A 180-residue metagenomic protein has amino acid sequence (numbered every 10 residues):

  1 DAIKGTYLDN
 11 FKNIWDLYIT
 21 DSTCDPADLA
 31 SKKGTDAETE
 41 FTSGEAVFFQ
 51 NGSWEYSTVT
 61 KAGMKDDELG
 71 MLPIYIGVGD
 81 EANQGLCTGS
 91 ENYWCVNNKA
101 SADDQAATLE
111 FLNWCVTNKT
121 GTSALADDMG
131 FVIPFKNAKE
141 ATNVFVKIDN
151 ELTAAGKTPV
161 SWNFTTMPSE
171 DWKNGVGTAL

Functional and structural regions predicted by a protein language model:
D1-N13, K61-G63, I76-L86, K136-T142 (+2 more regions): Short, solvent-exposed loop/beta-turn-alpha elements that line the ligand-binding surface or hinge of extracytoplasmic
A2-S31: Glycine-centered hinge/linker elements that transmit conformational signals in sensory and ligand-binding systems
Y7-I14, A37, E55, D104-F111 (+4 more regions): Stable alpha-helical elements in mature extracytoplasmic
D21, A62-G130, T178: Extracytoplasmic/periplasmic substrate-recognition and gating elements
D28-S43: Short helix-initiation/N-cap motifs at beta->coil->alpha
G34, N51-Y56, S90-N92: Beta->alpha turn/N-cap motifs
S43-G52: Alpha-to-beta junction loops
D149-L180: C-terminal capping/gating helix-and-loop segments adjacent to ligand/active sites or protein-protein/ligand interfaces
